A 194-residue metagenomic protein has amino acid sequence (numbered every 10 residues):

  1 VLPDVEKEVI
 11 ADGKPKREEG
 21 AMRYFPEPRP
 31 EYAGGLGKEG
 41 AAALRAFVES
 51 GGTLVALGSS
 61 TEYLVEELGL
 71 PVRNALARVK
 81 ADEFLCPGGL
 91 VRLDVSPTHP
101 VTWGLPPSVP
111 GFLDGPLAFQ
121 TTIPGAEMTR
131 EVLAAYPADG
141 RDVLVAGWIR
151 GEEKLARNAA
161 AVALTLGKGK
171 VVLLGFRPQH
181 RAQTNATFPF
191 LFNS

Functional and structural regions predicted by a protein language model:
V1-Y63, K168, L174, S194: Short alpha-beta junction capping motif
I10-D12, E83-G88: Short, charged, surface-exposed secondary-structure boundary motifs
G37-G40, F47-V48, L57, F84-C86 (+2 more regions): Active-site-proximal structural scaffolding
E66-G69: Histidine/acidic-residue-rich catalytic or RNA/ligand-binding cores of hydrolases and nuclease-related proteins
V72-N74, A81-D82, G89-T184: Catalytic beta-strand/loop cores that center a nucleophilic Ser/Cys/Thr and support acyl-enzyme chemistry
L76-A77, N193: Juxtamembrane/interface motifs at transmembrane-helix termini
T187-S194: Short amphipathic C-terminal alpha-helix that caps PH/PH-like domains
